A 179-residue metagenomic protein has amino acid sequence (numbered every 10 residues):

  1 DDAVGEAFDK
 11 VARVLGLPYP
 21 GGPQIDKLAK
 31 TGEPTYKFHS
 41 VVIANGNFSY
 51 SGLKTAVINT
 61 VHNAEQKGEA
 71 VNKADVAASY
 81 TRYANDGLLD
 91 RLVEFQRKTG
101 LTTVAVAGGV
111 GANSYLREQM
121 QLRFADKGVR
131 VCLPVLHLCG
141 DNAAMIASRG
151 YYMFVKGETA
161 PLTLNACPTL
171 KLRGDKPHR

Functional and structural regions predicted by a protein language model:
D1-N72, Q121, Y151-T169: A short helix-loop
A44-S49, I58-A105: Adenine-nucleotide phosphate-binding core of ATP-dependent small-molecule kinases
L53, L116, A143-I146: Residues at alpha-helix caps and immediate loop-helix transition turns in enzyme cores, especially N- and C-cap
L101-M120: Glycine-rich phosphate-binding loops at beta-strand->alpha-helix junctions
V104, Q121-I146: Conserved phosphate-binding/catalytic loops in two-lobed NTP-binding clefts
N165, T169-R179: Glycine/Thr-rich phosphate-binding loops that ligate phosphate moieties of nucleotide and other phosphorylated ligands
